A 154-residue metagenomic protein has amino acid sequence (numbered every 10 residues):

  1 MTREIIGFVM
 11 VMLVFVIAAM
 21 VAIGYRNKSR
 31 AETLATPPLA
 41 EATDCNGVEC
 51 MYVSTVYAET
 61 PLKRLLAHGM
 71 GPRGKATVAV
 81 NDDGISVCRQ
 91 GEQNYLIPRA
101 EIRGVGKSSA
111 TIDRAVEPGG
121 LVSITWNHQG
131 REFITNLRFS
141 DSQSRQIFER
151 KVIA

Functional and structural regions predicted by a protein language model:
M1-V11: Feature marks short, highly hydrophobic, charge-poor N-terminal signal-anchor/signal peptide-like helices that anchor
M10-A18: Core hydrophobic alpha-helical transmembrane segments of single-pass membrane proteins
M20-V78: Anionic N-terminal interaction surfaces
G24-N27, V105-A154: Acidic, Ser/Thr- and proline-rich intrinsically disordered linker/docking segments of eukaryotic scaffolds
P72-Q90: Hydrophobic alpha-helical transmembrane segments and immediately flanking/interface helices in integral membrane
A76, G91-Q93, Q129-F133: Short acidic/polar mixed-charge low-complexity motifs
I85, L96-I112: Phosphoinositide-dependent membrane-docking surfaces
